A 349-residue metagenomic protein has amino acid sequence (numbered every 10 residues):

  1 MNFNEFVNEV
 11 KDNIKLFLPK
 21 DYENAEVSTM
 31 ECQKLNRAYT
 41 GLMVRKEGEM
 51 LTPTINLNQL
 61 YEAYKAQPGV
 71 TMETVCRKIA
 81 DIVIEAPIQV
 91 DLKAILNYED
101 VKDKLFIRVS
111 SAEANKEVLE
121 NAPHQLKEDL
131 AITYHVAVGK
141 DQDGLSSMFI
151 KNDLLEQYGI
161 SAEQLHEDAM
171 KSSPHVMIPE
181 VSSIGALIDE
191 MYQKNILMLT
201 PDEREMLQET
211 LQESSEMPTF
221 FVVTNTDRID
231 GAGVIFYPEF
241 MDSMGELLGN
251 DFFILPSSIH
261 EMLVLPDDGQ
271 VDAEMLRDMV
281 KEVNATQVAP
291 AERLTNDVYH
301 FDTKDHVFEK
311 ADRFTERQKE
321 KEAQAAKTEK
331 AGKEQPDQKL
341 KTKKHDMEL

Functional and structural regions predicted by a protein language model:
M1-N36: N-terminal alpha-helical "arm" segments
N2-F3, P19, V70-R77, A285-Q287: Basic, alpha-helical nucleic-acid-binding regions used in initiation and control of genome expression
S28-V223: Charged, alpha-helical interface segments at or near domain boundaries
A232-G245: Short amphipathic alpha-helix segments
N250-I254: A short linear hydrophobic-aromatic micro-motif
S257-L263, D267-L294: C-terminal structured domain segments
M279-E309, F314-T315: Helix-rich interaction surfaces within compact, conserved domain-sized segments that mediate assembly or partner
A325-L349: Non-Sec secretion/translocation targeting segments of pathogen effectors
